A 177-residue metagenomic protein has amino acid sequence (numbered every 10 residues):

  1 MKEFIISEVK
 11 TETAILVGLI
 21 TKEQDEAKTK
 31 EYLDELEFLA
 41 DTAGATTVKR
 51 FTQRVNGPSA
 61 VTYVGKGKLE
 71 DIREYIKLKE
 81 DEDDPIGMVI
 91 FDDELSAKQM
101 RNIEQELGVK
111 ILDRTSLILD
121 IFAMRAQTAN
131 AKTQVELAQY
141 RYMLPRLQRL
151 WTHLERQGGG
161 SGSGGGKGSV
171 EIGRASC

Functional and structural regions predicted by a protein language model:
M1-R114, I118-D120: N-terminal accessory targeting/assembly segments
E106-G168: Canonical P-loop GTPase G-domain recognition
E171: Active-site-proximal binding-pocket segments
A175-C177: Conserved small/polar residues in nucleotide/adenosyl-binding loops
